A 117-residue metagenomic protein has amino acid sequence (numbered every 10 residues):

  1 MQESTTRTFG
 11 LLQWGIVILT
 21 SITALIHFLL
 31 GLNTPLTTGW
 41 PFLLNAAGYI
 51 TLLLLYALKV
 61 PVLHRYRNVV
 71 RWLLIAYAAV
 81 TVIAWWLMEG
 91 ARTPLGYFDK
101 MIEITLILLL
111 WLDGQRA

Functional and structural regions predicted by a protein language model:
M1-A117: Membrane-interface extramembranous regions
